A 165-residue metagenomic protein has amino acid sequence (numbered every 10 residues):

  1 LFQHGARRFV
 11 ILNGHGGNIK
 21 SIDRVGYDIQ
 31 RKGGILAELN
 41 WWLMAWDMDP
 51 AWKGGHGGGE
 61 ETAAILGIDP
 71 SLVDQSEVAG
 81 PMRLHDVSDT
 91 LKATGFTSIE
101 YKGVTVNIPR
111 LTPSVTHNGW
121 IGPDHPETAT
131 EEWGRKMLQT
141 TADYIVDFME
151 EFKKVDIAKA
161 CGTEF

Functional and structural regions predicted by a protein language model:
L1-R8, G16-F165: Extended, histidine- and acidic-residue-enriched regions that form the cofactor-binding/catalytic faces
